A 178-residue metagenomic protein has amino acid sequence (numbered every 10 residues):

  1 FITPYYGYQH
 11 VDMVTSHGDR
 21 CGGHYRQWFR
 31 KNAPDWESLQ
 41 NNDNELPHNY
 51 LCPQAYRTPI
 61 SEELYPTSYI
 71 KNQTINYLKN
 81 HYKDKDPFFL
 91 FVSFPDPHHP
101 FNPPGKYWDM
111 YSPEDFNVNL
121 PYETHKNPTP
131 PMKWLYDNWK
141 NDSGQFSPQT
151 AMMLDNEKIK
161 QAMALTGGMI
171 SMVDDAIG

Functional and structural regions predicted by a protein language model:
F1, P87-F94, T166, I170-V173 (+1 more regions): Beta-strand elements within well-structured catalytic alpha/beta cores of enzymes that handle phosphate/sulfate esters
F1, Y8-V11, F94-P97, F101 (+2 more regions): Long, contiguous hydrophobic alpha-helical segments, chiefly transmembrane helices and signal peptides
F1-I60: Catalytic-site neighborhoods of secreted/periplasmic enzymes that process anionic sulfate/phosphate groups
Q9, R26, R30, W108-D109 (+2 more regions): Generic detector of well-ordered alpha-helical segments enriched in charged/polar residues, highlighting helical
H48-S61, N141-L165: Short glycine/proline-rich turn/loop motifs
P53-P130: A hydrophobic, helix-centered structural microdomain
Y65-Y82, V118, M152-G178: A long, amphipathic alpha-helix that forms part of the scaffold/cap immediately adjacent to metal-dependent active
K85-V92, N117-I159, I170: Anion-binding catalytic surfaces of enzymes that hydrolyze or transfer phosphate/sulfate esters
